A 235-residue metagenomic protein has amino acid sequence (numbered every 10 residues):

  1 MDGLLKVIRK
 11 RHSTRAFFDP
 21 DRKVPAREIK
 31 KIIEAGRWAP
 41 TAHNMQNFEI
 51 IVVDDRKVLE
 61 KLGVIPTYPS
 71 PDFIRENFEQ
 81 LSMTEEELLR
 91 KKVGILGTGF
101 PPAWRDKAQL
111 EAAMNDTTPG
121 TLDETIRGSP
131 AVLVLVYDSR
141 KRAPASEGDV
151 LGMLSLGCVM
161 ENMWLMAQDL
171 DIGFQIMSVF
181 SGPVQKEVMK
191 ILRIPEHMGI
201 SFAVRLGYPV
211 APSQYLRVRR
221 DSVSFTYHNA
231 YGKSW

Functional and structural regions predicted by a protein language model:
M1-W235: Acidic, surface-exposed loops and disordered segments
